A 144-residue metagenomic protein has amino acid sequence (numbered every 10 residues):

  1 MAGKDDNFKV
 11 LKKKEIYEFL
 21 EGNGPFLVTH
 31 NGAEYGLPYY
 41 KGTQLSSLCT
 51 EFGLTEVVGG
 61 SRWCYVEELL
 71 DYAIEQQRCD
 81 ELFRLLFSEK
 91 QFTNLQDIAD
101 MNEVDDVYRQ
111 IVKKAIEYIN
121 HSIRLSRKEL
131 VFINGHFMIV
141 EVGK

Functional and structural regions predicted by a protein language model:
M1-I139: Charged interaction/catalytic cores of defense and host-pathogen modules
G143-K144: Conserved N-terminal substructure of TIR/SEFIR domains
